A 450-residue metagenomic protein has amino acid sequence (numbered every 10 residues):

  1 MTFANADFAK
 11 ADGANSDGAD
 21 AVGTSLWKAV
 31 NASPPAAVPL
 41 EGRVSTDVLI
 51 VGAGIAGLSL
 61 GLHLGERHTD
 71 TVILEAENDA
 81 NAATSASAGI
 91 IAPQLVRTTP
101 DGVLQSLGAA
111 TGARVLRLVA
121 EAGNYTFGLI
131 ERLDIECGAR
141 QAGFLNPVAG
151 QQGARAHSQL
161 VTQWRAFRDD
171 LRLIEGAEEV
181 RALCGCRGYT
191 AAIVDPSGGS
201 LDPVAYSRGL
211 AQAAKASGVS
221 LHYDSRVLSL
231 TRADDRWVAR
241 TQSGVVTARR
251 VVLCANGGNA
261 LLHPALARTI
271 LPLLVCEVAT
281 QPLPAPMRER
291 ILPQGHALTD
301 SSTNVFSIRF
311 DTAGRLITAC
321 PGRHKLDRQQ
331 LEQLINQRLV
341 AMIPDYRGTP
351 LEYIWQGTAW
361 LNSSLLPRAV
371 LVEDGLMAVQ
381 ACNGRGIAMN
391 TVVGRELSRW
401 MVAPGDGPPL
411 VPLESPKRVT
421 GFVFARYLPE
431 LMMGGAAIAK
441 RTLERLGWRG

Functional and structural regions predicted by a protein language model:
M1-V48: Extreme N-terminal leader/targeting segments of oxidoreductases
T46-I73: N-terminal Rossmann-like FAD-binding beta1-loop-alpha1 element of flavoenzymes
E66-A86: Glycine-rich FAD pyrophosphate-binding loop
S87-L118: Glycine-rich active-site loop/strand segments that organize a redox cofactor
S106-A213: Rossmann-like flavin
N124, R132-R140, V227-S229, V245-A285 (+1 more regions): Active-site substrate-recognition segment that forms the wall of the catalytic cavity or substrate channel
T162, G188-R249: Helical element adjacent to the flavin cofactor pocket in flavoenzyme catalytic cores
L326-R328, E332-T442: C-terminal catalytic lobe of FAD-dependent flavoproteins
